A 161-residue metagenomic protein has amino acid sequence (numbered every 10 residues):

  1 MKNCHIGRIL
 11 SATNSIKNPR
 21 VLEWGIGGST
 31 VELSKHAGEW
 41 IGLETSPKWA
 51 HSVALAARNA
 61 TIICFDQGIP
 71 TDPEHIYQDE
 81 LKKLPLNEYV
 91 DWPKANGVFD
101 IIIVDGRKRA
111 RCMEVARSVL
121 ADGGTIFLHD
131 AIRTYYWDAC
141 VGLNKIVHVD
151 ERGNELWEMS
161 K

Functional and structural regions predicted by a protein language model:
K2-E74: SAM cofactor-binding core of SAM-dependent methyltransferases, primarily the Rossmann-like beta-alpha-beta module
R8-S11, E88, A139: Exposed alpha-helical structural elements
V21, G42, I103, F127-L128: Generic enzyme active-site microenvironment
W24, T45, G106, D130-A131: Generic detector of well-ordered alpha-helical packing
L43-S46, C64, L84-P85, G124-L128 (+1 more regions): Short, surface-exposed linear patches
W49-A57, T71-H75, Y135-C140, N154-S160: Short, charged, surface-exposed secondary-structure boundary motifs
I63-V115: Internal catalytic-core helix/loop-beta-alpha segment that presents or stabilizes conserved functional determinants
W92-N96, I101, R107-K161: C-terminal substrate-binding/active-site "lid" region of AdoMet-derived donor-dependent transferases
